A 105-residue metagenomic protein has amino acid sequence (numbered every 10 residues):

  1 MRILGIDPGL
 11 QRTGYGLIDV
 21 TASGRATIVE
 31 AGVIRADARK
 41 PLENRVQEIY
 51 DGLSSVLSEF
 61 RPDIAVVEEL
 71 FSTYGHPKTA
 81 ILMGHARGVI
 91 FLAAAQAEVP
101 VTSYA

Functional and structural regions predicted by a protein language model:
M1-A105: Phosphate- and other anionic-substrate recognition elements at nucleic-acid/protein interfaces
